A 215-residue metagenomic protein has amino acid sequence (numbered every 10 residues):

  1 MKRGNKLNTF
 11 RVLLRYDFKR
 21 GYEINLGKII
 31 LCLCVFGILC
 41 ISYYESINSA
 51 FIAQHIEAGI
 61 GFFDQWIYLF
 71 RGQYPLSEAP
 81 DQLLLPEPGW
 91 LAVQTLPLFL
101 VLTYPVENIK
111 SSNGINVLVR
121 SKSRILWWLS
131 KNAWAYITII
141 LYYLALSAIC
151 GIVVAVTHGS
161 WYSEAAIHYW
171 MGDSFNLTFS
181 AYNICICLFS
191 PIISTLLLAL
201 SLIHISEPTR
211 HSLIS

Functional and structural regions predicted by a protein language model:
K2, K6, G21, V106 (+3 more regions): Conserved aromatic-histidine-acidic binding/catalytic patches
K2-C32: Aromatic- and glycine-rich beta-strand/loop motifs that create alpha-glucan
R3, T9-V12, E107-I109, L196-L198: Short hydrophobic/aromatic segments of transmembrane alpha-helices and their interfaces
K6, N25-F36, S194, L198-I203: Alpha-helical transmembrane segments of multi-pass membrane transporters/translocases
L7-R15, I125, L129, A181 (+1 more regions): Alpha-helical membrane-protein architecture signal
G37-P97, L102-Y104, A133-L202: Secretory targeting signals
P105-T138: Helix-loop-helix units of permease transmembrane domains in multi-pass membrane transporters, especially ABC
I203-S215: Single conserved hydrophobic/aromatic residue that forms the stacking wall/gate of nucleotide- or nucleobase-binding
